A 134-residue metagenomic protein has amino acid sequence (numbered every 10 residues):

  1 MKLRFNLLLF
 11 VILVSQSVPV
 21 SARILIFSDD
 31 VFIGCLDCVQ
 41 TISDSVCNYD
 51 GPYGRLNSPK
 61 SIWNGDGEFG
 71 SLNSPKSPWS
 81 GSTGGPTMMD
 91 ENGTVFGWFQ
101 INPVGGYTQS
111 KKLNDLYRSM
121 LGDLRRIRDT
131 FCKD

Functional and structural regions predicted by a protein language model:
M1-L7: Bacterial N-terminal signal peptides that target proteins for export
L9-F10, V20: Cleavable N-terminal signal peptides
S15-S17: N-terminal signal peptide c-region/cleavage motif recognized by signal peptidases
V20-D134: Repetitive, compositionally biased segments used for assembly/scaffolding
